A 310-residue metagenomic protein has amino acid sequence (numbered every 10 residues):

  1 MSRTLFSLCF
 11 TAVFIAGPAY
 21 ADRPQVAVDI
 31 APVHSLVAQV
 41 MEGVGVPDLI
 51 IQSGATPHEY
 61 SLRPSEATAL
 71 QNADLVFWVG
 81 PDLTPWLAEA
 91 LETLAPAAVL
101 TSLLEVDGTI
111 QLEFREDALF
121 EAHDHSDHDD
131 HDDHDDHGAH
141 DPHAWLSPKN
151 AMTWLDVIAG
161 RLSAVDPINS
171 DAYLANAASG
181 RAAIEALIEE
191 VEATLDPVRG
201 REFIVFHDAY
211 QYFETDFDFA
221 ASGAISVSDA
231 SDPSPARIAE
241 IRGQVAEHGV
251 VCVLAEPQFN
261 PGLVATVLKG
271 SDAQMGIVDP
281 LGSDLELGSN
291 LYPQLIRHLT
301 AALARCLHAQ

Functional and structural regions predicted by a protein language model:
M1-L5: Positively charged n-region of N-terminal signal peptides that target proteins for export
F6-G17: Bacterial N-terminal signal peptides
Y20-Q310: Extracytoplasmic metal-acquisition and chelation regions
